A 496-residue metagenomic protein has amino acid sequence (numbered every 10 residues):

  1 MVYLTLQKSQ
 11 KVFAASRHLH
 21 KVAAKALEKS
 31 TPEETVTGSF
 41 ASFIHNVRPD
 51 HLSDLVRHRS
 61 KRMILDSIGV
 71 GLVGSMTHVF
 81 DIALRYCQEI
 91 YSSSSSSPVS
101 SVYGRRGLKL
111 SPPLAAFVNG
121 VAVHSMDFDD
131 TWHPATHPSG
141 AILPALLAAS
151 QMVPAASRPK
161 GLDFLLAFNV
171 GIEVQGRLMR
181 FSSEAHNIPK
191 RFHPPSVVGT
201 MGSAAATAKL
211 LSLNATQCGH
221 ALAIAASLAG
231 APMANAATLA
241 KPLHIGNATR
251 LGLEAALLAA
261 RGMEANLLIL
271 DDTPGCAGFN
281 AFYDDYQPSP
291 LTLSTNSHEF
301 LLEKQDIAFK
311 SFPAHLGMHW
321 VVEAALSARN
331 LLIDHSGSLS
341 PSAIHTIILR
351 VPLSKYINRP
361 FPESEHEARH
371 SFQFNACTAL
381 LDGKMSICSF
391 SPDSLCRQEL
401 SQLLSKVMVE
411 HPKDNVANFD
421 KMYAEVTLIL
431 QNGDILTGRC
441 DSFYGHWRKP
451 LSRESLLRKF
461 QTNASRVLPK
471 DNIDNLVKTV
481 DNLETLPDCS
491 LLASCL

Functional and structural regions predicted by a protein language model:
V2-L6, F13-T136, M233, A240-R250 (+1 more regions): Terminal-appendage/accessory-domain detector
Q7-K8, S16, S53, K160 (+2 more regions): Generic alpha-helix initiation/capping and coil-helix boundary signal
R57, K61, L65, I142 (+3 more regions): Hydrophobic face of alpha-helices
G74, L146-A155, A204-L210, A255-L258 (+2 more regions): Well-ordered alpha-helical scaffold segments within catalytic/enzyme domains
L114-L166, V170-V174, L178: Function-dense linear segments that define catalytic or interfacial modules in macromolecule-processing proteins
G140-A148, V198, G202-A206, H319-A324 (+1 more regions): Short amphipathic alpha-helical face segments that pack within enzyme cores and frequently flank/anchor catalytic
Q151-E254, T273: Glycine-rich, mobile lid/loop segments that gate access to catalytic sites or pores
